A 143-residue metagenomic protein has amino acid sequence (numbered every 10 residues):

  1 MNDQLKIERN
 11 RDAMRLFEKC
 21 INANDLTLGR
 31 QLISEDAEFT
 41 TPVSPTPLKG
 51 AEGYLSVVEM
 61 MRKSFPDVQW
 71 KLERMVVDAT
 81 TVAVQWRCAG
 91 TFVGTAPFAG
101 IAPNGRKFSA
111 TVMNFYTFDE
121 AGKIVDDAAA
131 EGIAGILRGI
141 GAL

Functional and structural regions predicted by a protein language model:
M1-L143: C-terminal and inter-domain tail/linker signature
